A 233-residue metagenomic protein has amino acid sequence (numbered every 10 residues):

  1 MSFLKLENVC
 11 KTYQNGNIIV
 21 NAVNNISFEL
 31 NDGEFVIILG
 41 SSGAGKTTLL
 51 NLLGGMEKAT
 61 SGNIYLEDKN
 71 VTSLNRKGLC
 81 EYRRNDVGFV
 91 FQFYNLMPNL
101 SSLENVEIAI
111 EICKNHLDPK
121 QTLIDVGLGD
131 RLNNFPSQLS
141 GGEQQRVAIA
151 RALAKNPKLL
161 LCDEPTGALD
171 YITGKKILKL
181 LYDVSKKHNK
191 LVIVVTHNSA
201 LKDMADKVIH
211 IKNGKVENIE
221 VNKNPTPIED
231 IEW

Functional and structural regions predicted by a protein language model:
F3-L4, V9-M204: ABC family nucleotide-binding domain
N75, K212, E220: Residues at the C-termini of beta-strands that transition into short coil/loop
Y182, H210-N213: A short, amphipathic alpha-helical segment
M204-H210: Conserved catalytic segment of ABC-fold P-loop ATPases
K207, K215-W233: Conserved beta-strand-loop-alpha-helix hinge in the C-terminal portion of ABC ATPase nucleotide-binding domains
